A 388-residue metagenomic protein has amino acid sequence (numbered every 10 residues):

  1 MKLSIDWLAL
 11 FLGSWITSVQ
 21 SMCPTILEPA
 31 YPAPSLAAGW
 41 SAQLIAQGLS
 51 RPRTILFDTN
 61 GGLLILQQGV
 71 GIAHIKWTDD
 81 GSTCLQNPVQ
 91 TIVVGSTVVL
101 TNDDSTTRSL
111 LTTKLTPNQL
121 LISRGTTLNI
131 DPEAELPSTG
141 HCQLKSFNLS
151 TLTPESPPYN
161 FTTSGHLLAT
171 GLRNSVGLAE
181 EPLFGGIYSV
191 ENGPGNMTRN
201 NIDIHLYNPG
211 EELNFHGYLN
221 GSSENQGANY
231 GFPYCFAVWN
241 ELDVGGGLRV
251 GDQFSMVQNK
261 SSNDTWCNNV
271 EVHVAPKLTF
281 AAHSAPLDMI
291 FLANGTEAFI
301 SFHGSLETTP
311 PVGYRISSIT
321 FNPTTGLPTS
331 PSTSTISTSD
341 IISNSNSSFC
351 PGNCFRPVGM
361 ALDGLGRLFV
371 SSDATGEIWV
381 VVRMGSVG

Functional and structural regions predicted by a protein language model:
M1-Q20: Fungal secretory targeting signals
M22-S35, T126-A134, S138-T163, R173-N174 (+2 more regions): Beta-propeller domain segments
P32-D58: Mature N-terminal segment immediately following signal peptide/propeptide cleavage in secreted/periplasmic
G48-G61, V94-Q119, L167-P182, V274-E297 (+1 more regions): Beta-rich, blade/repeat-based domains predominating in secreted/periplasmic proteins but also intracellular
G62-L66, T101, Q119-S123, G186-V190 (+3 more regions): Conserved beta-propeller blade signature
V70-G71, P194, T375-G376: Loop/turn residues immediately N-terminal
H74-L100: Blade-loop segments of beta-propeller domains
I202, P209, G359-G388: Blade-level signature of beta-propeller repeat domains, shared across WD40, Kelch, NHL, RCC1 and BNR/Asp-box propellers
